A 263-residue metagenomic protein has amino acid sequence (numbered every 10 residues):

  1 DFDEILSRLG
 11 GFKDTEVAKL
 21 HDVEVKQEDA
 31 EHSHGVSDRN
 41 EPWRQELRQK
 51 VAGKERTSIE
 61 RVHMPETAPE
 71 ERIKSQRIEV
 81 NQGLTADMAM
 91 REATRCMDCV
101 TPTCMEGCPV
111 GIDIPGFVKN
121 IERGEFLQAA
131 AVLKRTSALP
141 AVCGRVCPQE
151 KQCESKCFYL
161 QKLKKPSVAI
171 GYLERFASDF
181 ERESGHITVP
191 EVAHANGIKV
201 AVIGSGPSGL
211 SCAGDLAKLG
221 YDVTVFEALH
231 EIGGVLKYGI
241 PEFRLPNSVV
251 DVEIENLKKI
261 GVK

Functional and structural regions predicted by a protein language model:
D1-K199, N247: Ferredoxin-type iron-sulfur electron-transfer modules and their immediate structural context
Q128, H194, K199-I203, D251-K263: Feature captures the FAD/FMN-dependent oxidoreductase FAD-binding
A138, G206-P207, E231: Residue-level detector of alpha-helix initiation sites
S167-V168, G239-K263: N-terminal glycine-rich dinucleotide-binding loop that anchors FAD/FMN and/or NAD(P) in oxidoreductases
I198-T224: N-terminal Rossmann-like FAD-binding beta1-loop-alpha1 element of flavoenzymes
Y221-K237: Glycine-rich FAD pyrophosphate-binding loop
